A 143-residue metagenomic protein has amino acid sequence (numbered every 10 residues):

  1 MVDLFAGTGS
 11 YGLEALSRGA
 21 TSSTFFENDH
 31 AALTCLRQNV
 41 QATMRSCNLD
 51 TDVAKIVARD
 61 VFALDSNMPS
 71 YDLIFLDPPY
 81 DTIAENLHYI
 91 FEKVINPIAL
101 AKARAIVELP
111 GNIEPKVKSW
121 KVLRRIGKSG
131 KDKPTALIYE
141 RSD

Functional and structural regions predicted by a protein language model:
M1-D143: Class I S-adenosyl-L-methionine-dependent methyltransferase catalytic core
